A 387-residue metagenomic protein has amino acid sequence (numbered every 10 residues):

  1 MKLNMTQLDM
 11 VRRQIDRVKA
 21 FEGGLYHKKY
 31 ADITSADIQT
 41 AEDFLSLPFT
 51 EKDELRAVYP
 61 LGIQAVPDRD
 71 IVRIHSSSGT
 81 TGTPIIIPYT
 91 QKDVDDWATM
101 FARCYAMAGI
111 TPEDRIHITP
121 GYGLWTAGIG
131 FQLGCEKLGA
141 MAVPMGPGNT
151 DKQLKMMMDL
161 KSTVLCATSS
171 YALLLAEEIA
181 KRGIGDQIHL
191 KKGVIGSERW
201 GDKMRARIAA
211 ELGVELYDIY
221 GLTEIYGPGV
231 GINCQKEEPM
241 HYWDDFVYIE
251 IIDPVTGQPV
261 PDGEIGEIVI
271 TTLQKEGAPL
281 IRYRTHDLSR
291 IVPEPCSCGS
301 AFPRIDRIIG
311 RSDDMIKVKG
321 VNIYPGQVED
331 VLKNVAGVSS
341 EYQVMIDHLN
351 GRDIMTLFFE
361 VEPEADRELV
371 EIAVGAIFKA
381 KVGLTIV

Functional and structural regions predicted by a protein language model:
M1-K19, L138-V387: Active-site glycine/GP-rich loop and adjacent strand/helix microenvironment that borders small-molecule binding pockets
M1-S76, G82-T99, R103-M107, I188 (+3 more regions): Nucleotide 5′-phosphate-binding alpha/beta core
E42-L45, A98-R115, T150-S162: Conserved ATP-dependent adenylate/AMP-binding module captured primarily in the ANL superfamily
G82-D96, Q132-A142, D159-C166: Acidic/glycine-enriched edge-of-secondary-structure segments
P84-P88, G109-R115, A142-M145, Y217: Short secondary-structure capping/junction motifs at helix and strand boundaries
I86-T90, I110, A127-G130, A176: Short, conserved acidic/polar surface loops in the N-terminal third of protein domains
V94, G121-G123, S170-Y171: Short glycine-enriched loops at secondary-structure junctions
A106-A140: Conserved AMP-binding loop of ANL adenylate-forming enzymes
